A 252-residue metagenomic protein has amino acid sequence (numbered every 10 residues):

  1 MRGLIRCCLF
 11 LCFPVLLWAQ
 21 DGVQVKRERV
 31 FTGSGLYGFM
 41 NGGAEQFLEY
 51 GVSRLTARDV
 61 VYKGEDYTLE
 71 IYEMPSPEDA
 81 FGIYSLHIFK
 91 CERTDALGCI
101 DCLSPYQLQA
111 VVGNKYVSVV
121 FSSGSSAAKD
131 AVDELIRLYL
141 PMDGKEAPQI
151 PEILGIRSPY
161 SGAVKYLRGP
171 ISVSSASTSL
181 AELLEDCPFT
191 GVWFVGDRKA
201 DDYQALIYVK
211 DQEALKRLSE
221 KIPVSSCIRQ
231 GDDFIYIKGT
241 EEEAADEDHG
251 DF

Functional and structural regions predicted by a protein language model:
M1-R2, Q149: Compositionally biased, low-complexity segments enriched in small residues
R2-F10: Sec-dependent signal peptide recognition, specifically the positively charged N-region followed immediately by
F13, L17-T68, Y72-F252: Soluble, non-membrane globular domain cores that form compact, hydrophobic packing and curved binding surfaces
